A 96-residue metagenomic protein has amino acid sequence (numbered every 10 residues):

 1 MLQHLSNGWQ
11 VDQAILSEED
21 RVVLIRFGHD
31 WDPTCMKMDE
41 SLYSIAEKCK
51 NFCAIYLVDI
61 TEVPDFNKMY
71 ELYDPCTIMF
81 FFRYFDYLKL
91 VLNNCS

Functional and structural regions predicted by a protein language model:
M1-V23, S96: N-terminal leader/targeting and pre-domain segments
L2-N7, F27-H29, M36-D39, Y43-F66 (+1 more regions): Thiol-based oxidoreductase modules, predominantly thioredoxin-like and allied folds used for disulfide exchange
A14-I15, K68-Y70: Short amphipathic alpha-helix with an adjacent loop that forms part of the alpha/beta core around
L16-S17, L24-F27, P33-M38, Y87: A structural signal for the main folded, soluble domain(s) of proteins
G28-W31, D59, Y84, C95: Flexible domain-boundary/linker segments
Y73-S96: Non-catalytic, surface beta->alpha helical segment in thiol-disulfide oxidoreductase systems
